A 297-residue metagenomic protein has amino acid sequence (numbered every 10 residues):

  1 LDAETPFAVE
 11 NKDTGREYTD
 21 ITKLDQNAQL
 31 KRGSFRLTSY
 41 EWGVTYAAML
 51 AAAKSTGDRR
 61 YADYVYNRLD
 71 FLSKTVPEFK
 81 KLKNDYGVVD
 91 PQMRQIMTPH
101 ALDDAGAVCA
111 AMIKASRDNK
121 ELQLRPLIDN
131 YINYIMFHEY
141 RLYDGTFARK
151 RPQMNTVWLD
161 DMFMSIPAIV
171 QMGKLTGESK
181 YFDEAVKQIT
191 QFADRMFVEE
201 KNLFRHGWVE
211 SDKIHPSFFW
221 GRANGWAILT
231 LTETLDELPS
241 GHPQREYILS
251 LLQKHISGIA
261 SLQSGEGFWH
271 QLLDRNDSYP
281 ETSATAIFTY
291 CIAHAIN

Functional and structural regions predicted by a protein language model:
L1-G87, L122-Y134, H138, L142-Y143: Low-complexity, Ser/Thr/Pro/Gly-enriched N-terminal "stalk/linker" regions
K12-S34, K83-I113, G145-D161, K201-A223 (+1 more regions): Carbohydrate-binding/catalytic loop surfaces
L37, V157-M164, G177, Y181-E184 (+3 more regions): Short, contiguous, pocket-lining structural segments that sit at or immediately flank catalytic/ligand-binding sites
G43-R59, A107-E121, S165-E178, W226-Q244 (+1 more regions): Well-ordered alpha-helical scaffold segments within catalytic/enzyme domains
A51, R68-T75, N130-F137, Q171 (+5 more regions): Alpha-helical scaffold segments in carbohydrate-active enzymes
Y134, H138, L142-E199, L203-R205: Aromatic- and glycine-enriched pocket-lining scaffold segments that form the walls of small-molecule binding clefts
I228-L273: Oxyanion-binding "anion nests"
